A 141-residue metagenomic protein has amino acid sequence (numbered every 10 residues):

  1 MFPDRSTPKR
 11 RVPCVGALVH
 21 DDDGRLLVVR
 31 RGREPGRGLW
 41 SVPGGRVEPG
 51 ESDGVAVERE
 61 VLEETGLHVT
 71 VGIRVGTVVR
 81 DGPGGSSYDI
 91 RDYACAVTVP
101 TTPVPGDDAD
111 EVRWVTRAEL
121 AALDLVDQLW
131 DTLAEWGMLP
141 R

Functional and structural regions predicted by a protein language model:
M1-G16: Acidic, metal-coordinating catalytic segment for phosphate/diphosphate chemistry, firing primarily on the Nudix
T7-R11, L39, G84-D89, G106-A109: A generic structural micro-feature
P13-V15, G24, R91, D110: Change "...and in nucleic-acid phosphodiester-cleaving endonucleases..." to "...and in nucleic-acid processing enzymes
D21, V78-T102, R113, W136: Active-site-adjacent beta-strand/loop module that shapes the phosphate/pyrophosphate-binding cleft
R25-E63, L67: Conserved Nudix-box catalytic region and its N-terminal flanking loop in Nudix hydrolases and closely related
G45, R59, G72, V115-A118 (+1 more regions): Structural detector for helix-capping/boundary residues
H68-G76: A short coil-to-beta-strand element that immediately follows conserved catalytic motifs
A94, V104-G137: NUDIX/MutT-family hydrolases
